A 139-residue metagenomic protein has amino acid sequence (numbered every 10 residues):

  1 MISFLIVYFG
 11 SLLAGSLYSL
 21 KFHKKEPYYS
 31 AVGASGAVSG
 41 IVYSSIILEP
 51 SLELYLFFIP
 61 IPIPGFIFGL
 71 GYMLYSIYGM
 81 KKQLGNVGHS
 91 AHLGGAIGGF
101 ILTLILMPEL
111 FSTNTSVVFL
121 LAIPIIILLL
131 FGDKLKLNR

Functional and structural regions predicted by a protein language model:
M1-R139: A detector for small-residue-rich transmembrane helices and their helix-helix packing motifs
